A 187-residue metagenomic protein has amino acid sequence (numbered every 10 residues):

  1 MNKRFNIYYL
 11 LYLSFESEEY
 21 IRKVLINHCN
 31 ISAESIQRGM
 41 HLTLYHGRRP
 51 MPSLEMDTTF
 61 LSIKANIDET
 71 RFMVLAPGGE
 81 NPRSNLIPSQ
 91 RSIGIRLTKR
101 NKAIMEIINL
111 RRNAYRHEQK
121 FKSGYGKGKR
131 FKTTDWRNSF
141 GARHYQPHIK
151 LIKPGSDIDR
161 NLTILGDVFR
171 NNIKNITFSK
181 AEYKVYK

Functional and structural regions predicted by a protein language model:
M1-K187: Histidine-dependent nucleotide/RNA phosphoesterase domain, centered on the 2H-phosphoesterase fold with its duplicated
